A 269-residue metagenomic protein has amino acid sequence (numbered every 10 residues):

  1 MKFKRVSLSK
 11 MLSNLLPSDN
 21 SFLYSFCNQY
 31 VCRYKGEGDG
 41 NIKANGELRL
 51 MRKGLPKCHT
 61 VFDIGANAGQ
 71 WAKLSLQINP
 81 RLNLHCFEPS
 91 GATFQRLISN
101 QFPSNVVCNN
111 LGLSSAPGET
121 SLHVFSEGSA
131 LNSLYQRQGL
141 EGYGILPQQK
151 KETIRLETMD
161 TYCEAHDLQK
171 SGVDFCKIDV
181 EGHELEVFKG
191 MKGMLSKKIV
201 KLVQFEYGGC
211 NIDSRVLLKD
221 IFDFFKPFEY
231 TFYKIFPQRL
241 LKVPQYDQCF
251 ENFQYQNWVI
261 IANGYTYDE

Functional and structural regions predicted by a protein language model:
M1-E269: Phosphate/nucleotide-binding beta-alpha loop and adjacent structural elements of enzyme active sites
